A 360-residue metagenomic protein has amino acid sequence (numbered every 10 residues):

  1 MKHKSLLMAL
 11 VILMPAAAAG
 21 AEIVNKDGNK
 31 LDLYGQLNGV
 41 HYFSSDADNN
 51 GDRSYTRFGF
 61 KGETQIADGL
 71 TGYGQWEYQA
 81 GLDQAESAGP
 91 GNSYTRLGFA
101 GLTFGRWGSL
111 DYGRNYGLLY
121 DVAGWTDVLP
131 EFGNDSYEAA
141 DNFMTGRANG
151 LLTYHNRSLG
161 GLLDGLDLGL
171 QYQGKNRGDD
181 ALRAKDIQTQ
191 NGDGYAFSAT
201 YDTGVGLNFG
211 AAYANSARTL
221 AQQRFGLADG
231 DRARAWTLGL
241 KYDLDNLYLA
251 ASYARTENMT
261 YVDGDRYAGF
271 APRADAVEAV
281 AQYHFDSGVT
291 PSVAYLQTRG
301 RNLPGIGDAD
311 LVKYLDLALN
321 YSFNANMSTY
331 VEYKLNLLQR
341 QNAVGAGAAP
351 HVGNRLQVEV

Functional and structural regions predicted by a protein language model:
M1-A21: Gram-negative bacterial Sec-dependent N-terminal signal peptides
E22-K175, N191, T200-L207: Outer membrane beta-barrel
L31-L37, D68, G72-W76, L110 (+10 more regions): Transmembrane beta-strands of outer-membrane beta-barrel proteins
G39-F43, Y78-L82, Y116-L118, Y172-N176 (+5 more regions): Transmembrane beta-strands of outer-membrane beta-barrel pores
R53-Y55, S93-T95, R147, G192-G194 (+4 more regions): Membrane-spanning beta-strands of outer-membrane beta-barrel proteins
R57-G59, L97-F99, L151-T153, A196-S198 (+4 more regions): Membrane-embedded beta-strand positions in outer-membrane beta-barrel channels/transporters
L152, Y321-F323, H351-V360: Outer-membrane beta-barrel "beta-signal"
Q190-L317, S322: Detector for outer-membrane/organellar transmembrane beta-barrel domains, recognizing the amphipathic beta-strand
